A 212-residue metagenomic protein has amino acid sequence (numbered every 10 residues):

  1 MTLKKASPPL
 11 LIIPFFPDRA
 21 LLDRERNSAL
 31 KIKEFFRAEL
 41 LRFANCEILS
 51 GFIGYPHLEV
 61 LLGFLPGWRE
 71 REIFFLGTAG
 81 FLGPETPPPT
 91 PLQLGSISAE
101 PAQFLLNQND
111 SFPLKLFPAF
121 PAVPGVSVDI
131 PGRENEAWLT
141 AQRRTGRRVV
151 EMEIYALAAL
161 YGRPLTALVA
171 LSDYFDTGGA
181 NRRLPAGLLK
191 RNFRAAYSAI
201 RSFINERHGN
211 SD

Functional and structural regions predicted by a protein language model:
M1-P113, F117: Metabolite-binding pocket within alpha/beta catalytic cores that recognizes anionic/polar moieties
I48, I73, A122-G125, V149 (+1 more regions): Conserved beta-strand scaffold positions in the cores of enzyme catalytic domains, especially in NTP/NDP-utilizing
I53-V60, W68, M152-A156, L184-R191 (+1 more regions): Conserved active-site and cofactor/substrate-binding residues in soluble primary-metabolism enzymes
G63-E72, P164, R201-R207: Secondary-structure boundary elements
T78, Q93-I97, P124-D129, V169-S172: Short, structured patches in soluble enzyme cores that scaffold and shape functional sites
A102, L106-V149, I154-Y161: Active-site rim beta-loop-alpha module in soluble metabolic enzymes
Y155, A159-K190: Zn-dependent metallopeptidase/amidohydrolase metal-coordination segment
T177-D212: His/Asp/Glu-rich mid-to-C-terminal helical/loop segments that flank catalytic regions of hydrolases
